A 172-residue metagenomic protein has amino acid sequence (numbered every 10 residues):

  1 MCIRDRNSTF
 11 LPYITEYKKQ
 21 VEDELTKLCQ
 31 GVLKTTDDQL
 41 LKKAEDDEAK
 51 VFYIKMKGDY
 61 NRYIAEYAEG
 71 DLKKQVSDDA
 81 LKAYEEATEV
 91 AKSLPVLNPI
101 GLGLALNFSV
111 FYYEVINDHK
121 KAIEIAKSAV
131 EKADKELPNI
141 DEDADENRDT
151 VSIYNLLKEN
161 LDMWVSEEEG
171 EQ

Functional and structural regions predicted by a protein language model:
M1-I3: Short, small-residue-biased leader/transition segments that mark boundaries at the very start of proteins
D5-Y13, Y67-A80, E114-I125, G170-Q172: Acidic, serine/threonine/proline-rich low-complexity intrinsically disordered regions
K19, Y154-Q172: Intrinsically disordered, low-complexity regulatory regions with latent secondary structure
Q20-T35, Q75-E86, I125-S128: Helix-turn-helix repeat elements of alpha-solenoid scaffolds
L28-K50, E89-N98, E136-D143: Flexible helix-coil transition and linker loops at the boundaries of alpha-helical arrays
L40, Y63-K73, P95, S109 (+2 more regions): Short coil/turn linking the two alpha-helices of tandem helical-hairpin repeats
K50-F52, D59, G103, N107 (+1 more regions): Residue register of alpha-helical TPR repeats
A122-L137: TPR/TPR-like (Sel1-like) alpha-helical repeat modules
